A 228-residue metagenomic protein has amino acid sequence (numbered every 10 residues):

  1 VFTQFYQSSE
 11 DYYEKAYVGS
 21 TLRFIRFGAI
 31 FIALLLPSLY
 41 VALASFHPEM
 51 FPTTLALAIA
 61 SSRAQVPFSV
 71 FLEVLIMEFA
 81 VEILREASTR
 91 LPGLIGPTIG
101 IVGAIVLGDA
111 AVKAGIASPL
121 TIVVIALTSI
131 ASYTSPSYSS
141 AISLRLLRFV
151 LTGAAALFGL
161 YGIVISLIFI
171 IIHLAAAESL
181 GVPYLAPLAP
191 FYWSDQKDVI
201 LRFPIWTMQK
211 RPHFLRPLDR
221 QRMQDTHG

Functional and structural regions predicted by a protein language model:
V1-E73, L180-T207, L215-H227: Cytosolic regulatory modules rich in charged/polar residues
A29-P48, R63-S139, S143-L144, F149-A155 (+1 more regions): Transmembrane alpha-helix detector for multi-pass membrane proteins
T121, I125-G228: Hydrophobic alpha-helical transmembrane segments of membrane transport and translocation systems, primarily multi-pass
